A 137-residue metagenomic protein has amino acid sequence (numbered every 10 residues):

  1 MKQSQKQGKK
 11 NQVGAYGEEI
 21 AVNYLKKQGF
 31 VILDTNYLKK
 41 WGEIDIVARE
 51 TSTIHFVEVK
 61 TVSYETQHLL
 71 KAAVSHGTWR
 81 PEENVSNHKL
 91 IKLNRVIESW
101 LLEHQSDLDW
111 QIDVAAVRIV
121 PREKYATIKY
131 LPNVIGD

Functional and structural regions predicted by a protein language model:
M1-T35: Acidic-basic catalytic patches of nuclease active cores, encompassing PD-(D/E)XK and other metal-cofactor nuclease
N23, N94, P132: A cross-family signal for key residues in well-ordered alpha-helices that form functional helical elements
L25, I44-L70, V74, L93: Conserved catalytic cores of phosphodiester-cleaving nucleases, focusing on short active-site segments
K39-G42: Short acidic/glycine-enriched loop/turn segments that link adjacent beta-strands
Y64-S99, E103: Mg2+/Mn2+-dependent nuclease catalytic core
L102-D137: Domain-level recognition of nuclease-like catalytic cores that cleave nucleotide substrates
